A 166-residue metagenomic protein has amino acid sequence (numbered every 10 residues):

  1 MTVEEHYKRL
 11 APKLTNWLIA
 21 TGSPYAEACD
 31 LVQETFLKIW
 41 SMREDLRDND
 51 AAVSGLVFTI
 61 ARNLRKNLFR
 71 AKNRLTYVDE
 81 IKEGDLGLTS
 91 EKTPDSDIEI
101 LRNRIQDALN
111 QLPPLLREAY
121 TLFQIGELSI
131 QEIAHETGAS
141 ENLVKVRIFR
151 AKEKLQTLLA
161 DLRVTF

Functional and structural regions predicted by a protein language model:
M1-N16, C29, W40: A short, charge-rich alpha-helical start-of-domain segment used by transcription regulators
A11, T15, F36, P113 (+2 more regions): C-terminal flanking helix
D30-L37, S41, A51-N63: Structural recognition of an alpha-helix C-terminal capping motif at a helix-to-coil junction
L46-N49: Short alpha-helix-to-loop micro-motif enriched in aromatics/charged/Gly
T59-D79, I98: Arg/Lys-rich amphipathic alpha helix in sigma70-family domain 2
L75-I98, S129: Internal acidic/polar
A119-F123: A short pre-motif secondary-structure segment
Q131, H135-D161: DNA-recognition helix of helix-turn-helix
